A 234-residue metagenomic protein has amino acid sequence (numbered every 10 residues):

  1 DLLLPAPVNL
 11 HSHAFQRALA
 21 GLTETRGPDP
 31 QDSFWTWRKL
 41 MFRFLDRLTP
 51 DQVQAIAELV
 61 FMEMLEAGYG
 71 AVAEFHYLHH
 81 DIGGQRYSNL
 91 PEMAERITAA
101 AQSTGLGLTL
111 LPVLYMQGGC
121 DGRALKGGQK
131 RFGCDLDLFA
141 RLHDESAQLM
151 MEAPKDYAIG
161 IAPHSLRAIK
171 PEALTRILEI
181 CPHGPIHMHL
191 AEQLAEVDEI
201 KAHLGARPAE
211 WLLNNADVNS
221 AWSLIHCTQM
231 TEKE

Functional and structural regions predicted by a protein language model:
D1-L2, W222: Residues at the loop-to-beta-strand transition
L3, G21-G107, D137-P154: Alpha-helical scaffold segments that flank or form the walls of functional sites
A6-R17, P185-L194: Histidine-centered catalytic micro-motifs
S12-G27, T109-G119: Short, solvent-exposed beta-strand-terminating loops
H80-I225: Metal-coordinating catalytic core of metallo-dependent amide/deamination hydrolases
K233-E234: Short acidic active-site motifs
